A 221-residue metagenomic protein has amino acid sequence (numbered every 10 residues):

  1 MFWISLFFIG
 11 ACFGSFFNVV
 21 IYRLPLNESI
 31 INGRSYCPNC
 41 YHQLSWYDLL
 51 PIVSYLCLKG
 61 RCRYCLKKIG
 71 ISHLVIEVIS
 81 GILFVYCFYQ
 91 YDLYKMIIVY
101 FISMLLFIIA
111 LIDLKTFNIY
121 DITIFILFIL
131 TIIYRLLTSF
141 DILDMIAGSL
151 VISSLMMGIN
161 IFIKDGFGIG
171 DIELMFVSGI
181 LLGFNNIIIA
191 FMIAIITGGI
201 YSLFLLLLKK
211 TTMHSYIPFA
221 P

Functional and structural regions predicted by a protein language model:
M1-C12, F84, F88, I132-T138: Hydrophobic alpha-helical transmembrane segments
F2-N18, I161-D165, F176-P221: Alpha-helical transmembrane segments
S15-S72, F219: Membrane-proximal soluble regions of multi-pass membrane proteins
F17, I21, L83, C87-Y91 (+4 more regions): Alpha-helical membrane-inserting segments
L26, F88-D92, T138-S139, I163-K164 (+2 more regions): Short helix-capping/hinge motifs at transmembrane helix termini and TM-loop junctions
N27, R63-H73, L111-F125, F162-E173 (+1 more regions): Interhelical loop and helix-boundary elements at the membrane-water interface of polytopic inner-membrane proteins
K59, R63-L130: Long, charge-rich boundary regions
F101-T197: Functional transmembrane core segments of multi-pass inner-membrane proteins
